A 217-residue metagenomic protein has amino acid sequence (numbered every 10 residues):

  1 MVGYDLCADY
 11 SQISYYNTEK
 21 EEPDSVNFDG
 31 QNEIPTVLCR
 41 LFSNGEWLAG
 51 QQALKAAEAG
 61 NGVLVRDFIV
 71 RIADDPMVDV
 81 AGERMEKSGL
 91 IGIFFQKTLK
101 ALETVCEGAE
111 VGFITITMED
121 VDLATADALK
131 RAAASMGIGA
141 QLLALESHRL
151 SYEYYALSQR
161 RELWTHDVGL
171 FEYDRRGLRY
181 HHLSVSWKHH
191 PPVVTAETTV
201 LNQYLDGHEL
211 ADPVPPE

Functional and structural regions predicted by a protein language model:
M1-M77, R131-A134, Q141-Y154, V185-P216: Early-domain small/polar-rich strand-loop-helix modules and first-structured segments of the mature chain
Y4-Y10, W164-R179, S184-W187: A short acidic Gly-Thr/Ser loop motif
P76-R84: Short glycine/proline- and acidic residue-enriched helix-loop micro-motifs that form flexible lids or anion-recognition
I91-C106, S151-L163, E217: Phosphate/ATP-binding catalytic cores across multiple sugar-kinase/actin-like superfamilies, primarily ASKHA
E107-D120, E217: Short glycine-rich phosphate-binding loop at a beta-alpha junction
A140-Y173: Conserved phosphate-binding catalytic cores of ATP/NTP-utilizing and phosphoryl-transfer enzymes
